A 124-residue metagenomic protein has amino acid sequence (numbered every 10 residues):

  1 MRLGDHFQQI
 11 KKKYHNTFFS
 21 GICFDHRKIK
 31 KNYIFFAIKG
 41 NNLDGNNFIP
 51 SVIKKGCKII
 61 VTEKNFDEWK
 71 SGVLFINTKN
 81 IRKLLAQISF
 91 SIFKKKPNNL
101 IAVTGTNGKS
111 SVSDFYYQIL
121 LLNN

Functional and structural regions predicted by a protein language model:
M1-Q87: N-terminal leader/targeting and accessory segments in enzymes
G4-D5, R82-N124: Phosphate-binding loop of NTP-binding sites
